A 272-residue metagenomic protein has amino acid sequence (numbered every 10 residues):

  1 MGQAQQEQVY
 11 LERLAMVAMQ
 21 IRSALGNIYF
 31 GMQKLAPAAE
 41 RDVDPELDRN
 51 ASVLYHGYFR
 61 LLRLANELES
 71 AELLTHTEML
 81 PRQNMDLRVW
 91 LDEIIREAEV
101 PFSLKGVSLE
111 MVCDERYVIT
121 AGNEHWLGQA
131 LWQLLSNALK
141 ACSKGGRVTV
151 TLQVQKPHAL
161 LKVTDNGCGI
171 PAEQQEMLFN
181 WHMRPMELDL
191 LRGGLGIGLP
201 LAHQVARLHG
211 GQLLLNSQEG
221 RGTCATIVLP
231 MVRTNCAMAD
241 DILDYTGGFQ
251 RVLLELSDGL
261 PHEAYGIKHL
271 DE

Functional and structural regions predicted by a protein language model:
H56-L61: Short alpha-helical segment of the dimerization/phosphotransfer core of two-component systems
T75-P81, I119-G122: Conserved micro-motifs of the catalytic ATP-binding
Q83-N84, S103, S108-V118: Conserved catalytic submotifs in the C-terminal HATPase_c
A138-L139: Short helix-loop "hinge" at the ATP-lid/N-box region of the Bergerat-fold HATPase_c
D165: Acidic ATP/Mg2+-coordinating residue in the GHKL
I170-H182: Short conserved segment of the HATPase_c
G210-G211: Conserved glycine-rich
